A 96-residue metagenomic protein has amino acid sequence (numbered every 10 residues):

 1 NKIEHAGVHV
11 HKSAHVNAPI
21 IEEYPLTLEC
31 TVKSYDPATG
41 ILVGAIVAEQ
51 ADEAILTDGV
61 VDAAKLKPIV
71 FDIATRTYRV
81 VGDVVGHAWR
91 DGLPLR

Functional and structural regions predicted by a protein language model:
N1-R96: Basic, polyanion-binding surface patches
